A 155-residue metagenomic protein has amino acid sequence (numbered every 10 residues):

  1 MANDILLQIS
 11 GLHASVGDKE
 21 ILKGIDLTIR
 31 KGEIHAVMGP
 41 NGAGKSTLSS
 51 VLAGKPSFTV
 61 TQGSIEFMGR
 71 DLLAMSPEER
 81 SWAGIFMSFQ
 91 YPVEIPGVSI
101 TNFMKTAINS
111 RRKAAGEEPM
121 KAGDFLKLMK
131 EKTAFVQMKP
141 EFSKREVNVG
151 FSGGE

Functional and structural regions predicted by a protein language model:
K19-E20, E79: Short coil-to-beta microelement around the adenine-binding A-loop and adjacent beta1/P-loop entry of ABC ATPase
H35-V37, S49: Short hydrophobic beta-strand immediately N-terminal to the Walker A/P-loop
M38-A43: The feature captures the beta-strand-to-loop junction immediately N-terminal to the Walker
A53: Helix-to-loop junction immediately C-terminal to a conserved catalytic motif
S64-R80, N148: ABC ATPase NBD Q-loop/coupling interface
V93-E155: ABC-family P-loop ATPase nucleotide-binding domains
